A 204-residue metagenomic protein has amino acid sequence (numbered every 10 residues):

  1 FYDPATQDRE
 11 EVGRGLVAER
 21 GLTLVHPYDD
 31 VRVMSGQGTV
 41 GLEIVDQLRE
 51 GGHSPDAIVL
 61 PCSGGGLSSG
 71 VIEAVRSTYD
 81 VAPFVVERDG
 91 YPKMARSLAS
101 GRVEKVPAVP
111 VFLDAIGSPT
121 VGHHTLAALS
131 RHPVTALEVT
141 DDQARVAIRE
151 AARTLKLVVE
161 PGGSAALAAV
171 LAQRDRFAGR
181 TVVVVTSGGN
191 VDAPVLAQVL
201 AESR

Functional and structural regions predicted by a protein language model:
F1-R204: PLP-dependent amino-acid enzyme catalytic core
